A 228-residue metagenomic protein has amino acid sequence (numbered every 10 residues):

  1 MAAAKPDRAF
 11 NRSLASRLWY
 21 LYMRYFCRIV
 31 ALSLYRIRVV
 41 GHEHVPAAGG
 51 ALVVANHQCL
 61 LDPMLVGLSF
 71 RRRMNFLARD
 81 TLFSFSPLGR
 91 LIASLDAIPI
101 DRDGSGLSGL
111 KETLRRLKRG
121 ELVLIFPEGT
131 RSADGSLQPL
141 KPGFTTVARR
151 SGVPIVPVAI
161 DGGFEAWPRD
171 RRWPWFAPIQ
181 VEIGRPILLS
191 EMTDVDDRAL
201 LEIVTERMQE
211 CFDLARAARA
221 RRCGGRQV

Functional and structural regions predicted by a protein language model:
M1-L18, S108-V228: Non-catalytic C-terminal accessory region of glycerolipid acyltransferases and related lyso-lipid remodeling enzymes
A2-G41, A47, R72, F85-L95: A transmembrane-helix-recognition feature enriched in membrane-embedded lipid enzymes and envelope glyco-/phospholipid
S16-Y20, L77-A78, R102-D103, A133-D134: A generic secondary-structure micro-motif detector that highlights 1-2 residue hydrophobic/ambivalent hotspots embedded
L18, Y22, F26, D62-L65 (+5 more regions): Hydrophobic alpha-helical segments typical of transmembrane helices and their membrane-interface/capping positions
F26-R28, S94-I100, P127-R131: Short, basic, glycine/proline-bearing loop/turn elements
L32-S33, V45-G104, E112: Catalytic core of membrane glycerolipid acyltransferases/transacylases, capturing the structured, soluble-facing
E43, S105, D161: Residue-level "edge-of-site" marker
